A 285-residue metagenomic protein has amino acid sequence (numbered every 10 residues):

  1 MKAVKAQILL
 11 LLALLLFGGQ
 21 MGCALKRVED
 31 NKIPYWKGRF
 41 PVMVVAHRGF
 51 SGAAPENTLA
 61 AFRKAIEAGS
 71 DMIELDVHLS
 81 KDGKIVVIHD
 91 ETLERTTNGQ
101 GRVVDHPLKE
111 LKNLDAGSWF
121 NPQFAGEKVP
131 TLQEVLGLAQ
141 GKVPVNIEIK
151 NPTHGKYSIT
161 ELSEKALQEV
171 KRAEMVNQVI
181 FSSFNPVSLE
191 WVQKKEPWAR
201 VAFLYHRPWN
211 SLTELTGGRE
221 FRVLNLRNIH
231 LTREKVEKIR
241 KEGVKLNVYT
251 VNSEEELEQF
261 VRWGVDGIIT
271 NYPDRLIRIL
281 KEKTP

Functional and structural regions predicted by a protein language model:
M1-A3: N-terminal secretory signal peptides that target proteins for export/translocation
K5-Q7, L12-A13, F17-P285: Phosphate-group recognition and catalysis centered on beta-loop-alpha active-site segments
